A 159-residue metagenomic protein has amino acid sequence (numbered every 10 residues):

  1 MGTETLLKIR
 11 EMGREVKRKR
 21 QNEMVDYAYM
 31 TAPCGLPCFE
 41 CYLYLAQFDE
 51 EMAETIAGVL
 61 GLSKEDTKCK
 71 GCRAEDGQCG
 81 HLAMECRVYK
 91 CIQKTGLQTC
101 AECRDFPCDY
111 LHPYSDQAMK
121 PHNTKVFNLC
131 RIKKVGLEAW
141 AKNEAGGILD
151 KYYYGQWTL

Functional and structural regions predicted by a protein language model:
G2-L159: Cysteine-centered metal-binding/redox modules
